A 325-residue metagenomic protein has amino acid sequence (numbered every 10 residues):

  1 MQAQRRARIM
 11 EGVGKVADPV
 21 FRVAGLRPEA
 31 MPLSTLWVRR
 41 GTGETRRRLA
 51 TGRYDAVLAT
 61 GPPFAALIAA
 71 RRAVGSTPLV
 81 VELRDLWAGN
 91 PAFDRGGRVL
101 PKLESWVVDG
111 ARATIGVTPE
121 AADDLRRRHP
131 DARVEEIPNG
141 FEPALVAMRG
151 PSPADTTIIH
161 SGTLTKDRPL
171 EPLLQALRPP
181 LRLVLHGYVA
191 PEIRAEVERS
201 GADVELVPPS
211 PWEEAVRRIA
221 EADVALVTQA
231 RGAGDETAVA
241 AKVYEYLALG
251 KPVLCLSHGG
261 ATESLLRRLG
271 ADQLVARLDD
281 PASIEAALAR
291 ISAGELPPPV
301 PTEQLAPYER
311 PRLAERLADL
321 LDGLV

Functional and structural regions predicted by a protein language model:
M1-R48: A conserved catalytic-core segment of Leloir-type glycosyltransferases
R39, G43-R47, A65-I68, R72 (+2 more regions): Membrane-proximal helix-turn-helix segments that form the acceptor-binding/catalytic region of lipid-linked
P78-V80, A88-W106, P143, K166: Nucleotide-sugar donor phosphate/pyrophosphate-binding loop at the beta->alpha transition of glycosyltransferases
A92-D94, G140-T156, P169, E295: Acidic anion/phosphate-binding donor-loop and adjacent secondary structure in glycosyltransferase catalytic cores
E120, I137-G140: Carbohydrate-associated surface elements
P151-R168, L174, R178, L313: Conserved donor-binding/catalytic core segment of Leloir-type glycosyltransferases
D155, G187, E192-R217, V275: Nucleotide-activated donor-binding/catalytic signature segment of Leloir-type glycosyltransferases, i.e., the conserved
R168, P211-R218, A225-L247, P252-R267 (+1 more regions): Nucleotide-sugar-dependent
